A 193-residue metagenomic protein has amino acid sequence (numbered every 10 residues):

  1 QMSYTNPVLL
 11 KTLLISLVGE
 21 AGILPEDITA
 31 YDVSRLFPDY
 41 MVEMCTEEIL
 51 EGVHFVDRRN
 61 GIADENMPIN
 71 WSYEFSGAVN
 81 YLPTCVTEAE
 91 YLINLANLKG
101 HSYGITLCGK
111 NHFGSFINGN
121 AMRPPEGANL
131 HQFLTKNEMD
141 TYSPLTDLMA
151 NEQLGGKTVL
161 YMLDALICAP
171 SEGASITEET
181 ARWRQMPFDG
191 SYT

Functional and structural regions predicted by a protein language model:
M2-T193: Extended, low-polarity segments enriched in aliphatic/aromatic residues
